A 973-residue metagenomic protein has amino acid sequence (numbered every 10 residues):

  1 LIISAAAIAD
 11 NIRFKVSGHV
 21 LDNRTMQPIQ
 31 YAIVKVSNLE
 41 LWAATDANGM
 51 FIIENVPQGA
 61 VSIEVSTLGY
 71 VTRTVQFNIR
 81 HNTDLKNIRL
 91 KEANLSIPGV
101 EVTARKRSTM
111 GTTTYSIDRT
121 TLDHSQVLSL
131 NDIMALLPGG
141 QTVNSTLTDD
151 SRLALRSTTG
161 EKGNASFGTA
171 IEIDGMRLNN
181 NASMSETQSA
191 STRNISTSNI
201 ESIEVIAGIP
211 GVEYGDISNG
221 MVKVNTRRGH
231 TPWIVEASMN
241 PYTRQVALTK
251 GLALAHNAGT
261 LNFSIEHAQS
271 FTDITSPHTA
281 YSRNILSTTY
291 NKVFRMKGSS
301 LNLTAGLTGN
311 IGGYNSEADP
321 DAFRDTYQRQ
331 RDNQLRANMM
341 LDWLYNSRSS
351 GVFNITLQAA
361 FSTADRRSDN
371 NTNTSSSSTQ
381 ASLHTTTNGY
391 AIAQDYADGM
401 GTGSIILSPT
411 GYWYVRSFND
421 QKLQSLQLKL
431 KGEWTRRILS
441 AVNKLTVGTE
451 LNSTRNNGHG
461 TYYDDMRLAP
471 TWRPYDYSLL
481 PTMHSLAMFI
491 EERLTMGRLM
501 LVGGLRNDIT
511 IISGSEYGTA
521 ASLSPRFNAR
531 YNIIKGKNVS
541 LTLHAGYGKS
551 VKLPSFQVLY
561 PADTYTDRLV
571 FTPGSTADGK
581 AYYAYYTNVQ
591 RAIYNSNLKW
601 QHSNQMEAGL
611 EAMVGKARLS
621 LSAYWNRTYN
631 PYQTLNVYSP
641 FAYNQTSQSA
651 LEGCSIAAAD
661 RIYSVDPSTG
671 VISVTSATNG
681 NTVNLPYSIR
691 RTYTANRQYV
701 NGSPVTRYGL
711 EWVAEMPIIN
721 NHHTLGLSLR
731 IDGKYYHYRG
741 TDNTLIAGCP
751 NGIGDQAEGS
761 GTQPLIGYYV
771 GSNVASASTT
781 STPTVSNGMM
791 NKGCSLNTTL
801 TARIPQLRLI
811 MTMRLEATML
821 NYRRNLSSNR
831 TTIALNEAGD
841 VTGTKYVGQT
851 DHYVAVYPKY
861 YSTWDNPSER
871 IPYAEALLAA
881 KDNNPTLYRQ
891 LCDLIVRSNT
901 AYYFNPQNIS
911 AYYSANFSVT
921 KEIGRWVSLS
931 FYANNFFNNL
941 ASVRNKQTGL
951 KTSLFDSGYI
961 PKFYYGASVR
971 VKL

Functional and structural regions predicted by a protein language model:
R13, H19-T25, A32-K35, S66-Y70 (+2 more regions): Short, acidic, small-residue-rich periplasmic hinge/interaction motif at the N-terminus of Gram-negative outer-membrane
D84-R89, L130-I133, R152-A154, E172 (+2 more regions): N-terminal periplasmic accessory domains that precede and gate Gram-negative outer-membrane beta-barrel machines
N131, A135-R177: Extracytoplasmic beta-strand/coil segments of soluble accessory domains associated with Gram-negative outer-membrane
M176-I206: Short acidic/polar hinge/loop motifs at secondary-structure boundaries that mediate gating or recognition
R193, S202-I209, M221-G251, I265-H267 (+1 more regions): Short strand-turn segments of transmembrane beta-barrel domains in outer membranes, especially the first one or two
F294-I311, Q330-E516: Face-selective signature of the C-terminal outer-membrane beta-barrel domain
T495-R498, W625, N644-A834: Gram-negative outer-membrane beta-barrel transporters
T628-N630, T634, S639, A817-S898 (+2 more regions): C-terminal beta-signal and adjacent terminal beta-strands/loops of Gram-negative outer-membrane beta-barrel proteins
